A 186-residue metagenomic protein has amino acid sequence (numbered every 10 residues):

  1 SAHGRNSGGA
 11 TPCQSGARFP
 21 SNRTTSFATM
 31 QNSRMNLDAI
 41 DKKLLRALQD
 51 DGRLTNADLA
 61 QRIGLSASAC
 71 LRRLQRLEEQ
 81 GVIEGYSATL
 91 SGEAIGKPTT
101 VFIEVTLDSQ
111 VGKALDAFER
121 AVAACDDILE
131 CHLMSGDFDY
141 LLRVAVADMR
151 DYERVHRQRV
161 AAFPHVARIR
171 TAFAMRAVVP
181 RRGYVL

Functional and structural regions predicted by a protein language model:
H3-L186: A compositional/biophysical signature of low hydrophobicity enriched in polar/charged and small residues
